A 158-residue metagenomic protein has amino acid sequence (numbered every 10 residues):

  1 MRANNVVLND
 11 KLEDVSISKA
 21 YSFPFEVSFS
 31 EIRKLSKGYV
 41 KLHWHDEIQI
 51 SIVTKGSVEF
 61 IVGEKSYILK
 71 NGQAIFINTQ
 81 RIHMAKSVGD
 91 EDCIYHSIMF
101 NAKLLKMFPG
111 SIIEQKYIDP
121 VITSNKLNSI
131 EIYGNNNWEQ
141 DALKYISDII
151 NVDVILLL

Functional and structural regions predicted by a protein language model:
M1-I68, Q115, K126-S129: Generic protein-terminus/edge-of-domain signal
R2-E26, T79-D148: A hydrophobic/aromatic-rich effector-binding and dimerization subdomain of bacterial HTH-type transcriptional regulators
I32, A74, V88-D90: Short polar/acidic secondary-structure junctions
I48, Q73, H96: Residue-level detector of short, conserved catalytic/binding motifs and their immediate flanks
E64-T79: Short acidic-glycine-tyrosine-enriched beta hairpin
I146-L157: Basic, amphipathic alpha-helical hairpins
